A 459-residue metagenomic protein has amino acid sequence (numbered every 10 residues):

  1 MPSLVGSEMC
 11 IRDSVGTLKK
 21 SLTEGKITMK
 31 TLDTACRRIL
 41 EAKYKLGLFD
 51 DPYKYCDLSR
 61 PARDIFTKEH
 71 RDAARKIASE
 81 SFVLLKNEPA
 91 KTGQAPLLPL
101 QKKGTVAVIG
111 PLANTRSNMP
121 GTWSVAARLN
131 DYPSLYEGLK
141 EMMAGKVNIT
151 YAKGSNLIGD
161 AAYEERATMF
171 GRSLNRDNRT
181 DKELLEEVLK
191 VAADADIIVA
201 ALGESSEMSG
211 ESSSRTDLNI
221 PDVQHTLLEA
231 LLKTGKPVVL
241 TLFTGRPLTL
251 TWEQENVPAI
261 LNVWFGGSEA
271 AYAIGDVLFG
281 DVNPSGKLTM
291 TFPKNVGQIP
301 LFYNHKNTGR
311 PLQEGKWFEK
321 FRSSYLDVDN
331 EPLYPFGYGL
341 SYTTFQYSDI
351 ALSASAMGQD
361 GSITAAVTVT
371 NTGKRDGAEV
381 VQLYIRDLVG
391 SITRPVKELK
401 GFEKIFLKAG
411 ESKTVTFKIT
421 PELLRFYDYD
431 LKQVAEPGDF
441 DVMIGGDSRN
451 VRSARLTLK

Functional and structural regions predicted by a protein language model:
M1-G6, I11: Single conserved hydrophobic/aromatic residue that forms the stacking wall/gate of nucleotide- or nucleobase-binding
K20-P120, A127-Y136, K140-K146, T150-R176 (+5 more regions): Secreted, periplasmic, or luminal enzymes acting at the cell surface/secretory milieu
S117-P120, E204-P221: Glycine/threonine-rich flexible loop motifs
A195: An anion/phosphate-binding loop that grips the pyrophosphate of nucleotide cofactors and donors
D376-L383, R394-P395, D428: Short, hydrophobic/aromatic beta-strand segments
S391-Y427: Intrinsically disordered, low-complexity Pro/Gly/Ser/Thr-rich segments with frequent PxxP/GP/PP motifs and embedded
T420-K459: Terminal connector regions
